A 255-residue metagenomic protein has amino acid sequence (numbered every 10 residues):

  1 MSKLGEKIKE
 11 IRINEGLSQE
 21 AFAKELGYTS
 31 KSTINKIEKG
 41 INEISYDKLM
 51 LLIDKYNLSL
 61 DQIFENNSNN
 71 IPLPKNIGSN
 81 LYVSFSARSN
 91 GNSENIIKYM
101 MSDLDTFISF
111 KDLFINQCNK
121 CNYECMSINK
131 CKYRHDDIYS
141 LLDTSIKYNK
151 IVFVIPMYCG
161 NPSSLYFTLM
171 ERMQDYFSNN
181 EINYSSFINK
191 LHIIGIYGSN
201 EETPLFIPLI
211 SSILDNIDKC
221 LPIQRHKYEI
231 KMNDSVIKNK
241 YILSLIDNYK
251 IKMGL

Functional and structural regions predicted by a protein language model:
M1-N14: A short, Lys/Arg-rich alpha-helix, primarily the initiator
K9, E20, D47-M50: Residues within the helices of the helix-turn-helix
G16-N35: Short alpha-helical DNA-recognition segment
E25, Q62-K75: Short amphipathic recognition helices of helix-turn-helix/homeodomain-type DNA-binding modules
D47-Q62: DNA major-groove recognition helix of helix-turn-helix/homeodomain DNA-binding modules
N70-N179, D234-L255: N-terminal beta1-alpha1-beta2 submodule of the flavodoxin-like/Rossmannoid cofactor-binding fold
I182-I223: Short, glycine-/small-residue-rich phosphate/pyrophosphate-handling segment
